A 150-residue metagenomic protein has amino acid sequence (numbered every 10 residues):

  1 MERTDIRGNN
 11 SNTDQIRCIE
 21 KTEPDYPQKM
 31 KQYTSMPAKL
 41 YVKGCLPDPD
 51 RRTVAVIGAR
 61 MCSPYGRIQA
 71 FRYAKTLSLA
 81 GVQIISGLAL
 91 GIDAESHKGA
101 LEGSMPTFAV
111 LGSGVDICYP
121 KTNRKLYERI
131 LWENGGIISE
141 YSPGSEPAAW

Functional and structural regions predicted by a protein language model:
E2-D5, N9-W150: Glycine-biased, small-residue-rich flexible motifs in mid-sequence functional cores and linkers
